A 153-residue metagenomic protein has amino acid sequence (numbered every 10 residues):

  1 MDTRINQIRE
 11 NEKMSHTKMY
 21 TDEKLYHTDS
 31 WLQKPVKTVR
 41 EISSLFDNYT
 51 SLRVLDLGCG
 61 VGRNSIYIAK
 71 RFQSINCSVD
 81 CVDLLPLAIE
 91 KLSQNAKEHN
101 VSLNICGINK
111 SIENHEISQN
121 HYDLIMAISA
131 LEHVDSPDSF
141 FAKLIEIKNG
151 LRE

Functional and structural regions predicted by a protein language model:
M1-Y49: Conserved class I S-adenosyl-L-methionine
L55, R63-E113: Class I SAM-dependent methyltransferase SAM/SAH-binding core
G60: Conserved glycine-rich SAM-binding loop
N114-Q119: Short conserved loop adjoining the S-adenosyl-L-methionine
M126: A conserved beta-strand element that flanks and buttresses the S-adenosyl-L-methionine
S129-H133: Short catalytic micro-motifs in class I SAM-dependent methyltransferases
V134-E146: A short, conserved alpha-helix within the catalytic core of class I
L151-E153: Short glycine-dipeptide loop
